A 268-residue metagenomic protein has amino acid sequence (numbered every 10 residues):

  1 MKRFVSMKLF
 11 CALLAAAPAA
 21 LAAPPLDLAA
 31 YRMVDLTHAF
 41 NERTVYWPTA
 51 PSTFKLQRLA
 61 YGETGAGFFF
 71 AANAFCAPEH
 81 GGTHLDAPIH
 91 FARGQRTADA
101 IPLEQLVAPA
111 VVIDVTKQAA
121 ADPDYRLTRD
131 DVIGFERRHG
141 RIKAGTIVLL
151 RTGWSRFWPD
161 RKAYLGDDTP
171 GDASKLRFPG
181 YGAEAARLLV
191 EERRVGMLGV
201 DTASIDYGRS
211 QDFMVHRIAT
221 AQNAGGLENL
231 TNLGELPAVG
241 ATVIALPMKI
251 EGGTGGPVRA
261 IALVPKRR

Functional and structural regions predicted by a protein language model:
M1-F10: Bacterial N-terminal signal peptides that target proteins for export
A22-R268: Active-/binding-site microenvironments in catalytic and ligand-binding cores
